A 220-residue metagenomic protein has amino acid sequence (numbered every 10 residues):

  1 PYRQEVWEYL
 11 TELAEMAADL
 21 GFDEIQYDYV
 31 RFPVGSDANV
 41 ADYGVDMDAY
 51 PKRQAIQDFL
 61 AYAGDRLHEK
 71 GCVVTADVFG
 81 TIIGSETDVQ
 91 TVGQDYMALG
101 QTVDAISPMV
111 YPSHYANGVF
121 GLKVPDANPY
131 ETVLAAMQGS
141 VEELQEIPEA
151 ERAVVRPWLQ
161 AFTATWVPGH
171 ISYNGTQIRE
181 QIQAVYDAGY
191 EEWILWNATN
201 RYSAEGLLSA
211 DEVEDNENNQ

Functional and structural regions predicted by a protein language model:
P1-E8, V45-Q54, G121-Y130, P168-G169: The substrate-binding groove and active-site-proximal loops of carbohydrate-active enzymes, especially glycoside
P1-M16, R179: Active-site-adjacent "subsite" loops/lids of carbohydrate-active enzymes
A18-D19, L99, Y186: Non-catalytic positions within long, well-ordered alpha-helices that form the structural scaffold/packing of enzyme
L20-P51: Active-site-proximal loop/short-helix segments that contain or immediately flank catalytic acid/base residue(s)
Q26-Y27, K52-T91, V133, E149-T163: Aromatic-lined carbohydrate-recognition surfaces of secreted/lumenal glycan-active proteins
V34-D37, P108-V124: Flexible glycine/acidic-rich beta-alpha junction loops that bind and position SAM and/or redox cofactors in anaerobic
V103-Y115, P129-Q220: Substrate-binding cleft of secreted/luminal carbohydrate-active enzymes
